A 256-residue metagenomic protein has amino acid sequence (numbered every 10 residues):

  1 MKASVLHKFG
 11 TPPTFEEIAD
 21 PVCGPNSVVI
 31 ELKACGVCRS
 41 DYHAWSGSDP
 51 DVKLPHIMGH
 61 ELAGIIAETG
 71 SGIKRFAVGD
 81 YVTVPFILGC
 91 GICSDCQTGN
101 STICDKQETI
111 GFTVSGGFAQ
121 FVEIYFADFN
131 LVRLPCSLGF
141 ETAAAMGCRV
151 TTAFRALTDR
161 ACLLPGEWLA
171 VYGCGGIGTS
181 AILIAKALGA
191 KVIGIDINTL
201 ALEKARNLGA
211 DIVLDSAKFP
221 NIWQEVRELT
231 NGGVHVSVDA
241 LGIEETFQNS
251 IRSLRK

Functional and structural regions predicted by a protein language model:
K2-S4, T14-E17, E31, A63-I65 (+1 more regions): Residues located in well-ordered beta-strands
A19-D20, K53-G59, I110-S115, V122: Short Gly/Pro-enriched turn/cap motifs at secondary-structure boundaries
P21-C35, S48-S94, P135-L138: Glycine-rich beta-strand-centered segment in the early N-terminal region that forms part of a ligand/cofactor-binding
C35-V37, I243-E244: Short glycine-rich anion-binding loops that position phosphate/pyrophosphate groups of nucleotides and phosphorylated
S40-S46: Cytochrome P450 core scaffold surrounding the K-helix E-X-X-R motif and the conserved "meander" helix-loop region
Y81, L138-F219: Mid-domain Rossmann-like dinucleotide-binding core that forms the NAD(H)/NADP(H) cofactor-binding site
C90-Y172: NAD(P)H dinucleotide-binding glycine-rich loop of Rossmann-like/cofactor-binding domains, especially the beta1-alpha1
A161, E203-K256: Glycine-rich cofactor phosphate-binding loops and adjacent beta1-alpha1 units of small-molecule cofactor enzyme domains
